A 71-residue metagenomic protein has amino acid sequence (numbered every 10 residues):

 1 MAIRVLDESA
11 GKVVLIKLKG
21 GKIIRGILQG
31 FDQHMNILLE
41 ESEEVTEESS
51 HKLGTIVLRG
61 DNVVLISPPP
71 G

Functional and structural regions predicted by a protein language model:
M1-G71: Conserved RNA-binding domains used in RNP assembly and mRNA/RNA metabolism
